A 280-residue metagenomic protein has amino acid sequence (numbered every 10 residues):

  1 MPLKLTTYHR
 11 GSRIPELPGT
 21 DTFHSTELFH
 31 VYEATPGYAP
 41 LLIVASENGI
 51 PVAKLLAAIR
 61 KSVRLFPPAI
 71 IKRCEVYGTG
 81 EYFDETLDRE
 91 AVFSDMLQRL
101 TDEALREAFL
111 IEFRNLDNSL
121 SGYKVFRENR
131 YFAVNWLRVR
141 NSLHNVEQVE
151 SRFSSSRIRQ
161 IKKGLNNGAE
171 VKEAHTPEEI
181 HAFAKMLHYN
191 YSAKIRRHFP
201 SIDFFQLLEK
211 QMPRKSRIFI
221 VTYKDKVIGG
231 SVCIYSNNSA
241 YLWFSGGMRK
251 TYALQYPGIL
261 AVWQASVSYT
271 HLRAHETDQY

Functional and structural regions predicted by a protein language model:
P2-E47, A57-V63, S121-F132, R152-T251: A conserved beta-strand-loop-helix scaffold within acyl/acetyltransferase catalytic domains
A58-T79: Conserved acyl-donor/pantetheine-binding loop and adjacent beta-alpha core of acyl/acetyltransferases and related
V76-D88, S245-L254: A short, internal acetyl-CoA/4′-phosphopantetheine-binding micro-motif in the GNAT/acyltransferase core
D88-R99, A253-S266: Conserved acetyl-CoA-binding loop-helix of GNAT-fold acetyltransferases
E90-N167: Acyl-donor-binding surface of acyltransferase catalytic domains
A104, S268-Y269: Hydrophobic pocket-lining residues that define ligand/cofactor binding sites across diverse proteins
T270-T277: Conserved small/polar residues in nucleotide/adenosyl-binding loops
Y280: Cationic, low-complexity basic patches in intrinsically disordered or flexible, solvent-exposed regions
